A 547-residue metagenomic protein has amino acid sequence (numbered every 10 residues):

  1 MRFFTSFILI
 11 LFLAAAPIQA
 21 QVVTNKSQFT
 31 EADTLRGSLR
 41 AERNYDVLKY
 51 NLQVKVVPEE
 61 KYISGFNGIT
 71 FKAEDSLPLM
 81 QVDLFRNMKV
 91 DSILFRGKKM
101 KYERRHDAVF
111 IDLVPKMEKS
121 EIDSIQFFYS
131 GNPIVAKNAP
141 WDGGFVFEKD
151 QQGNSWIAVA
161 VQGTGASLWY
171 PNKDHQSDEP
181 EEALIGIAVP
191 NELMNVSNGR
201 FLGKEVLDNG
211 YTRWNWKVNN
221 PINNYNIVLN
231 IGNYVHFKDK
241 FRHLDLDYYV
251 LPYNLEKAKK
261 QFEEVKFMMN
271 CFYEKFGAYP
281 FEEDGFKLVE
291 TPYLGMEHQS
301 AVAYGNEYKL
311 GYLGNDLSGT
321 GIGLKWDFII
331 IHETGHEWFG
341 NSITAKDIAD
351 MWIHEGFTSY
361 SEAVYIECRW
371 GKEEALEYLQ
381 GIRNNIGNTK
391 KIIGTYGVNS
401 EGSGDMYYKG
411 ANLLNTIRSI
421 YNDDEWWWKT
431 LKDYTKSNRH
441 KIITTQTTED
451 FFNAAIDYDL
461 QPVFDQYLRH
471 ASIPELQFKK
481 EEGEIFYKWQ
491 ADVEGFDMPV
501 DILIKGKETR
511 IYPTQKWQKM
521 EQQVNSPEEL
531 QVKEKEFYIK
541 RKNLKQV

Functional and structural regions predicted by a protein language model:
A20-S64, D91, R96, E148-S155 (+2 more regions): N-terminal, polar/Ser/Thr-rich
N25, F29-A32, F128-N233, L530-I539: Extended, low-hydrophobicity, Ser/Thr/Pro/Gly-biased non-transmembrane segments
F66-N87, P171-P190, Q446, F486-L503: Surface-exposed beta-strand/loop patches in extracellular or lumenal glycoproteins
M80, F85-E148, N209-G210, M520-N525: A surface-exposed beta-strand-loop module
K89-F95, V196, L460-Q461, L476 (+1 more regions): Beta-strand-rich binding/interaction modules
K137, E148, I185, T212-N215 (+4 more regions): Juxtacatalytic substrate-recognition/specificity segment
N219, M351, E355-T416, N438: Acidic/His/Gly-enriched intrinsically disordered linker/tail segments that often contain short helix/coil "MoRF-like"
P280, S403-I485: Amphipathic alpha-helical substructures
